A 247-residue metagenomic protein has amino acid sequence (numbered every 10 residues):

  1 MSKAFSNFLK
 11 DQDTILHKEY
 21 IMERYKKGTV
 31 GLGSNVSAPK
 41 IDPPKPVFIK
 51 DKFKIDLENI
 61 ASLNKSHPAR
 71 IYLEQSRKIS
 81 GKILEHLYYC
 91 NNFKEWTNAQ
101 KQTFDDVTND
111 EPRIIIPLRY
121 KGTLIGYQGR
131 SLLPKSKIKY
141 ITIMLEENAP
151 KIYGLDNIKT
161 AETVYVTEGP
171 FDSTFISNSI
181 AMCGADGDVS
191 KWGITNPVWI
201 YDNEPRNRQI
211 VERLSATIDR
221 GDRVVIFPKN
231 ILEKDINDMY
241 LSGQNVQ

Functional and structural regions predicted by a protein language model:
M1-C90, P205, Q209, S215-D222: Non-catalytic accessory segments of DNA primases and related replication-initiation nucleases
L73, G122, W199, I236: A residue-level signal for conserved active-site and pocket-lining positions in enzyme catalytic cores
E95-N196, V211: Phosphate-handling DNA/RNA-contact segment within nucleic-acid enzymes
F104-D105, G193-P197, K234-Q247: Short, surface-exposed amphipathic charged segments that create phosphate/polyanion-binding patches used for binding
V166, T195-R206, I210, I226-K229: Acidic beta-strand-to-loop metal/phosphate-binding motif
G187-V189, R206-N207, L232-E233: Short gly/pro/ser/thr-enriched loop/turn and capping motifs at secondary-structure boundaries
D222-K234: A generic structural motif
